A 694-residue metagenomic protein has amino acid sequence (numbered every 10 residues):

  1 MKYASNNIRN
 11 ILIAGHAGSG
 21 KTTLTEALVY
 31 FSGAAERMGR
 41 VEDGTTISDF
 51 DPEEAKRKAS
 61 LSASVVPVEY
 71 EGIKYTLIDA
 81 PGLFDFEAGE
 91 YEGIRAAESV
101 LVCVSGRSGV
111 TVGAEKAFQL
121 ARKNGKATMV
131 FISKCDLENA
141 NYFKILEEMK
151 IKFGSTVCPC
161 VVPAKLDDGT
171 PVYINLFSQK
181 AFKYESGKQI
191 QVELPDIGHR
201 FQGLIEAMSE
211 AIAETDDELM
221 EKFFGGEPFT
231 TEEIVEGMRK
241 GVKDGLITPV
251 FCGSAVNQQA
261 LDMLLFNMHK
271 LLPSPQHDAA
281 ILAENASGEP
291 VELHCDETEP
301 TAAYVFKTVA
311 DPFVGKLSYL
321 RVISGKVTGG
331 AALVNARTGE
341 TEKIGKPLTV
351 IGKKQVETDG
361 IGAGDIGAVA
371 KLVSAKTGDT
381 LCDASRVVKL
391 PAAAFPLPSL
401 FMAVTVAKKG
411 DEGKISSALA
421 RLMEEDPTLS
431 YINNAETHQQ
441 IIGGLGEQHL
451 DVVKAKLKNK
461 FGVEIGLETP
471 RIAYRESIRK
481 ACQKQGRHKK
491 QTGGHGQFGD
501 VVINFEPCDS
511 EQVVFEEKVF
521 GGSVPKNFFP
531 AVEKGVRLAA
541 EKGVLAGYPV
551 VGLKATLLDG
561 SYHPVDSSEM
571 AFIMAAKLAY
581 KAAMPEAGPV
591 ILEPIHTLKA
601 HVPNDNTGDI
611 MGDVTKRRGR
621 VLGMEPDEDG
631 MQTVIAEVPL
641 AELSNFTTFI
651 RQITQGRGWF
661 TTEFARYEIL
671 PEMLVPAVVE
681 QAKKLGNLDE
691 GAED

Functional and structural regions predicted by a protein language model:
M1-D694: Structural and coupling elements of P-loop NTPases
